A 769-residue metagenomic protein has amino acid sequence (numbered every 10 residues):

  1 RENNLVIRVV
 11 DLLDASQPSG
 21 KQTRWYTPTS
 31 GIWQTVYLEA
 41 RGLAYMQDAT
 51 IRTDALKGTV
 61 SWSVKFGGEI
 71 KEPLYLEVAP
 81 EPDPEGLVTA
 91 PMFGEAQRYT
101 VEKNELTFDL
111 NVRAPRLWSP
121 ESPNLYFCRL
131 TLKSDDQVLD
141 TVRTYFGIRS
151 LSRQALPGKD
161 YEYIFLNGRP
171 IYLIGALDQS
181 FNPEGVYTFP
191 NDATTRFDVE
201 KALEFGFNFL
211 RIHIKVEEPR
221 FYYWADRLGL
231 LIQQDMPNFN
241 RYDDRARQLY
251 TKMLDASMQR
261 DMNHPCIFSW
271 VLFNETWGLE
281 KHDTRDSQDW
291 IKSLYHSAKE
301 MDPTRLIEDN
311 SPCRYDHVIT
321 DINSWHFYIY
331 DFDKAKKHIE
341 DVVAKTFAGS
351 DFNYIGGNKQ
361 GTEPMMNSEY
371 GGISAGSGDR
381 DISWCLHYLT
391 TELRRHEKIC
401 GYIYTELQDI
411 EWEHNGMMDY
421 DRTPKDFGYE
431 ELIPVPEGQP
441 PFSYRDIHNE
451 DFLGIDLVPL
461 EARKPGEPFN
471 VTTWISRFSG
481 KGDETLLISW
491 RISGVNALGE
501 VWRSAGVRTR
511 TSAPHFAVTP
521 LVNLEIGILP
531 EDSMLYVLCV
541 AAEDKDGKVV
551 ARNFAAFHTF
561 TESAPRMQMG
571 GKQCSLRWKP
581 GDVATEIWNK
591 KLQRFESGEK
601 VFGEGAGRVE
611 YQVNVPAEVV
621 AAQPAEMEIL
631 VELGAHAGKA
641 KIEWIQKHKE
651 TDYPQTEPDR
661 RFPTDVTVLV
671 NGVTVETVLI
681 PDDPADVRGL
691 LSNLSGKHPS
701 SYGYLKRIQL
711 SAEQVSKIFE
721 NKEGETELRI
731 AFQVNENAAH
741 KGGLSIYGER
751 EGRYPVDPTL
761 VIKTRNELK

Functional and structural regions predicted by a protein language model:
R1-I212, M253, F268-S269, E300 (+12 more regions): Secreted/periplasmic carbohydrate-active enzymes, especially glycoside hydrolases
S16-G20, P157, G185-T188, Y222-W224 (+7 more regions): Short, solvent-exposed loop/turn and secondary-structure capping segments
S19-T23, A49, L294, D309-N310 (+2 more regions): Short beta-alpha junctions and helix-cap segments that line functional grooves
A193-K201, F209-R422: Substrate-binding/catalytic cleft of secreted carbohydrate-active enzymes, primarily glycoside hydrolases
V216-Y222, V601, E632-A637, K641 (+1 more regions): Aromatic-lined carbohydrate-binding surfaces of glycoside hydrolases
G356-T362, P654-R661: Intrinsically disordered, low-complexity acidic Ser/Thr-rich regulatory segments
Q593-G598, G603: Edge strands and adjacent loops of beta-rich recognition modules
F719-Y754: Ser/Thr/Pro-rich, low-complexity mucin-like regions that serve as glycosylated stalks/linkers or repetitive adhesive
